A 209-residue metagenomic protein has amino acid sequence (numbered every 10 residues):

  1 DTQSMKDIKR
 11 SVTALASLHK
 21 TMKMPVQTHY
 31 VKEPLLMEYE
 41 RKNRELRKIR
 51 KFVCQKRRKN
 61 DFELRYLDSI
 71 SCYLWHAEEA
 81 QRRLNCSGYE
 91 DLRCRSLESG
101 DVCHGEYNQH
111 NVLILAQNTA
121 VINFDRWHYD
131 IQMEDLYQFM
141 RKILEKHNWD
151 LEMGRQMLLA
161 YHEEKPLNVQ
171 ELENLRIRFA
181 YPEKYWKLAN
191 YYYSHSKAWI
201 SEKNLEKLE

Functional and structural regions predicted by a protein language model:
D1-V31: ATP-binding pocket architecture of kinase catalytic cores
A16-H19, R58, Y73, C94 (+2 more regions): Gram-positive cell-envelope targeting signals
H29-V102, K207: ATP-dependent phospho-/nucleotidyl transfer catalytic cores
Q55-N60, Y191-E209: Helical subdomain adjoining the active site within ATP-dependent kinase catalytic cores
R83-E134: Active-site acidic catalytic loop and adjacent metal/ATP-binding pocket of ATP-dependent phosphoryl transfer enzymes
M133-P166, F179-A198: Active-site activation/catalytic loop segments of kinase-like enzymes and analogous catalytic loops in related
L167-E171: Helix N-cap / loop-to-helix initiation motif
